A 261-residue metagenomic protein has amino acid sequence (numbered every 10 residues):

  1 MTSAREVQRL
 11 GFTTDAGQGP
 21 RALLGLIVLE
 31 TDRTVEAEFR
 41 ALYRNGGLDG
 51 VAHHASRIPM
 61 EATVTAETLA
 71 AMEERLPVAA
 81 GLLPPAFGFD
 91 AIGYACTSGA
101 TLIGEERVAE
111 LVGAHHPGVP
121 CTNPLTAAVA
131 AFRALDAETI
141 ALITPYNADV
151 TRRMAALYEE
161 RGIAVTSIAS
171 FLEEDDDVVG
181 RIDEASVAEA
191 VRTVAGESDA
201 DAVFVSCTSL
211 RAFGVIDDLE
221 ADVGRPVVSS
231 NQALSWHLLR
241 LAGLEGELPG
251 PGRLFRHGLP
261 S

Functional and structural regions predicted by a protein language model:
T2-V78, I143-T151, A155-D183: N-terminal glycine-rich anion-binding loop in soluble enzyme alpha/beta folds
D49-A52, A141-L142, G162-I168, V223-N231 (+1 more regions): Short hydrophobic/aromatic-enriched beta-strand-loop microsegments
M72-H115, V119-T126, D201-A202, S206-F213: N-terminal glycine-rich phosphate/adenylate-binding segment common to multiple enzyme folds
R75-P77, G81, C121-D136, Q232-L244: Hydrophobic alpha-helical segments within soluble ligand-binding/sensing domains
V108-H115, V119-D176, G252-P260: Conserved beta-alpha
E189-D222, L234-S235: Hydrophobic alpha-helical
V228-S261: C-terminal functional extensions of proteins
